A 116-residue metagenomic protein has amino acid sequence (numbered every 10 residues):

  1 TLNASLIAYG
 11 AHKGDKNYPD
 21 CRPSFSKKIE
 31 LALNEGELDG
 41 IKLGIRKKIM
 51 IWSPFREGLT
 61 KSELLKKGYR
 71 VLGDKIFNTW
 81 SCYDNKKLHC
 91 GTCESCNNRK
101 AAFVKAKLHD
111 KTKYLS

Functional and structural regions predicted by a protein language model:
T1-S116: Nucleotide-activated chemistry modules centered on ATP-dependent adenylation/adenylyltransferase
